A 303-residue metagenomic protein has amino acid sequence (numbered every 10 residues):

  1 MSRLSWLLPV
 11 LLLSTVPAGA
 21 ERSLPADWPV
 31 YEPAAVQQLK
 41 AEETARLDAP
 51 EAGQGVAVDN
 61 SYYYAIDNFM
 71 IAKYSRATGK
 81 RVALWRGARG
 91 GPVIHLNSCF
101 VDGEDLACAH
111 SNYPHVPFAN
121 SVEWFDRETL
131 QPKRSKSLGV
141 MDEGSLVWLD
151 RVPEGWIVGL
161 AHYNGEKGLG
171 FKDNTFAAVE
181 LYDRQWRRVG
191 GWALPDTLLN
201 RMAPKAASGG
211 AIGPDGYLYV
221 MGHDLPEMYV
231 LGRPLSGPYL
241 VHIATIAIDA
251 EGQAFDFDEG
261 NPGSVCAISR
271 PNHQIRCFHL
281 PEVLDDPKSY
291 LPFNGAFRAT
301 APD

Functional and structural regions predicted by a protein language model:
L24-E51: A short helix->beta-strand "capping" segment at the edge of beta-propeller domains
E42-F69, H95-N97: Beta-strand-rich domains and repeat architectures in extracellular enzymes and scaffolds, especially beta-propellers
T44-P50, R86-G91, K136-D142, W192-A203 (+1 more regions): Surface loop/turn motifs at the tips and blade-to-blade linkers of beta-strand repeat domains
P50-A57, G91-F100, M141-R151, R201-G209 (+2 more regions): Repeated scaffold domains used in trafficking and secretory/extracellular systems, primarily beta-propellers
K80-N120: Blade-loop segments of beta-propeller domains
H110-A119, G159-F176, L231, R276-V283: Short, conserved, GDST-rich strand-edge loop motifs in beta-rich repeat architectures
A119-L130, D173-W186, V230-P234, L280-D286 (+1 more regions): Beta-propeller blade signature
D196-P234: Loop/turn-rich, solvent-exposed surfaces of beta-rich toroidal or solenoidal domains
